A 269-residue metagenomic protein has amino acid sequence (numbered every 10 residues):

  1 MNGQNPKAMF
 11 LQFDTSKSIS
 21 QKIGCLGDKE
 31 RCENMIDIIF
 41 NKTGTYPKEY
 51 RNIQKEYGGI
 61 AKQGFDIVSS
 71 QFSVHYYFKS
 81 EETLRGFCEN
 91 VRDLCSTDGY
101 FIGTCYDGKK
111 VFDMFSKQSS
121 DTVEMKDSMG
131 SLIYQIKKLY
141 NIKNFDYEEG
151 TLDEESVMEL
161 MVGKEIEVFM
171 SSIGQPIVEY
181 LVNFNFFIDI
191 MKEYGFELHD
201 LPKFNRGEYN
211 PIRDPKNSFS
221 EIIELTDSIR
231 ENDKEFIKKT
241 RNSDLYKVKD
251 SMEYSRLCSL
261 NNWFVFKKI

Functional and structural regions predicted by a protein language model:
M1, Q21-G24, F78-S80, F112-S116 (+1 more regions): A short acidic (Asp/Glu
M1-K62: S-adenosyl-L-methionine
G58-K62, H75, E82-Y100: A short glycine-rich, Lys/Arg-flanked "PGG" loop and its adjoining helix->strand segment in the class I
Q63, M114-I269: C-terminal lobe and adjacent flexible extensions of AdoMet/dcAdoMet transferase-like proteins
D66: Conserved acidic residues
S69: A conserved beta-strand element that flanks and buttresses the S-adenosyl-L-methionine
F72: Cell-envelope and extracellular/periplasmic
